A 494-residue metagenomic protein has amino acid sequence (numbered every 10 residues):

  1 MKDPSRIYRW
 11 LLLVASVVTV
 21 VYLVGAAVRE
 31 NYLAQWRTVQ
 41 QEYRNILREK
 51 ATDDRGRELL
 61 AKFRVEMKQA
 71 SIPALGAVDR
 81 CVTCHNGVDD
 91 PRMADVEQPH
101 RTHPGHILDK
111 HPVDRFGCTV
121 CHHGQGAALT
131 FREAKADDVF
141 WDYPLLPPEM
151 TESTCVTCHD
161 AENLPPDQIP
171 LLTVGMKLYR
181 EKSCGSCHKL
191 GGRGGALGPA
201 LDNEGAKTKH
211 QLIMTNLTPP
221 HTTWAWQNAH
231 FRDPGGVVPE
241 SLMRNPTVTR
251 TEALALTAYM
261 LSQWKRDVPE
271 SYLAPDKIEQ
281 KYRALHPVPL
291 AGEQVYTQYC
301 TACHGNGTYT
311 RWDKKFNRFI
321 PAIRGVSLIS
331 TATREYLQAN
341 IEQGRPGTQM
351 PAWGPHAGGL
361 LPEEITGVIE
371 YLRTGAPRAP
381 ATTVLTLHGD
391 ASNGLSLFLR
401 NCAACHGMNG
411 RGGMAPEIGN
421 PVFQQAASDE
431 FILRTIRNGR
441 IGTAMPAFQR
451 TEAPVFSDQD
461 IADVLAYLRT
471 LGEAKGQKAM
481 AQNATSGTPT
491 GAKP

Functional and structural regions predicted by a protein language model:
M1-Y8: Short, Lys/Arg-rich N-terminal segment immediately upstream of the first membrane anchor
W10-A26: Hydrophobic membrane-insertion alpha-helices, especially the h-region of bacterial N-terminal signal peptides
E30-R48: Alpha-helical transmembrane signal-anchor/signal-peptide segments
Q40, L47-A77, M93-D109, F140-L145 (+6 more regions): Electrostatic cytochrome c docking/interface patches
G76, H85, H122, H159 (+3 more regions): Cys/His-coordinated zinc-binding microdomains
H103-T157, E162-T173, K177, E181-W264 (+3 more regions): Extracytoplasmic electron-transfer domains, predominantly the class I c-type cytochrome c fold
A258-V288, T301-L328, A332, T366-D390 (+2 more regions): Accessory recognition modules or surfaces
